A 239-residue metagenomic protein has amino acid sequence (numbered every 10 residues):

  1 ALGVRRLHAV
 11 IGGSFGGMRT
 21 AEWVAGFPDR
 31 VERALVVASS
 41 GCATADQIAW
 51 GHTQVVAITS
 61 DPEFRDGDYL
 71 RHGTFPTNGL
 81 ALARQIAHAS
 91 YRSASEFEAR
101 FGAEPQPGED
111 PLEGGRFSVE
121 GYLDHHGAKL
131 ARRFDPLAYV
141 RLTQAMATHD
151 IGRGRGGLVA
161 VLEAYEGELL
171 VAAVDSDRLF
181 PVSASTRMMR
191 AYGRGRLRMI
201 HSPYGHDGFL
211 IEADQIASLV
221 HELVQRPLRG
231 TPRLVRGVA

Functional and structural regions predicted by a protein language model:
A1-A9, M18, P28: Conserved acidic catalytic loop of the alpha/beta-hydrolase fold
A9-I11, W23, A34, V171: Conserved alpha/beta-hydrolase fold motif
G17-P28, A34: Short glycine-enriched nucleophile-adjacent loop and the immediately C-terminal alpha-helix near the catalytic center
R30-E32, V36-K129: Alpha/beta-hydrolase-fold enzymes
H125-H126, R141-V161: Active-site nucleophile elbow and catalytic-triad environment of alpha/beta-hydrolase enzymes
G154, R178-A184: Conserved alpha/beta-hydrolase "acid-adjacent" motif
Y165, V171-A173, D177: Short beta-strand/loop motif that positions the catalytic acidic residue of the alpha/beta-hydrolase fold
T186-R190, R194-A239: Catalytic active-site module of serine/aspartate enzymes centered on a nucleophile-bearing elbow/loop
